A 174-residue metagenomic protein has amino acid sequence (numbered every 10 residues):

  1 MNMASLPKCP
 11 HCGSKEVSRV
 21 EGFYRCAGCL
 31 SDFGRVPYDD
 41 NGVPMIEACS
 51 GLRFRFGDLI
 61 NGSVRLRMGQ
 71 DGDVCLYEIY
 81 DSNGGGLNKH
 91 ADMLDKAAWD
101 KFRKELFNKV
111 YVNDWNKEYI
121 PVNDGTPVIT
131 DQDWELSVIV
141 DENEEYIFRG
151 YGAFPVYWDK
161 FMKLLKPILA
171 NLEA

Functional and structural regions predicted by a protein language model:
N2-S5, G22: Short metal-coordination and nucleic-acid-contact micro-motifs, chiefly zinc-binding Cys/His arrays
C9-C12, C26-C29: Short cysteine-rich clusters marking metal-coordination/redox-active sites
E16, F33: Cys/His-rich microdomains that often coordinate metals
V17, L52-F54, V74-Y77: Generic structural motif
V17-E21, Y80-M93: N-terminal short leaders/motifs
F23-G28, R35-I60, A91-A174: Short, well-ordered, aromatic-rich surface patches in folded extracellular/luminal domains
V64-G86: Short, flexible N-terminal segments of the mature chain
